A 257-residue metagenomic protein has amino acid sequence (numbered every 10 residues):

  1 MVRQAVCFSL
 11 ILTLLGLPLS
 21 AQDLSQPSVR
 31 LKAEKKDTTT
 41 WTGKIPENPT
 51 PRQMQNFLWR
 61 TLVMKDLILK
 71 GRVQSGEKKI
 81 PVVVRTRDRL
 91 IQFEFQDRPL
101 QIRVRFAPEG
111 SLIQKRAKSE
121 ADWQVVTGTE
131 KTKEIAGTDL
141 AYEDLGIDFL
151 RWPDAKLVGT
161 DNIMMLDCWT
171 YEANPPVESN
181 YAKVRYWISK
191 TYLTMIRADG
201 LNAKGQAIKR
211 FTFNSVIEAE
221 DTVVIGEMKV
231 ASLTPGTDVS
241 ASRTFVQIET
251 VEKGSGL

Functional and structural regions predicted by a protein language model:
M1-Q4: Positively charged n-region of N-terminal signal peptides that target proteins for export
C7-G16: Bacterial N-terminal signal peptides
L17-A21: Sec/Tat signal peptide C-region and signal peptidase I cleavage site
D23-S25, T40-M54, R60-V63, E109-A182 (+2 more regions): Flexible, processing/modification-adjacent segments and terminal tails in exported/periplasmic/extracellular proteins
Q26-V29, K35-S119: N-terminal mature ectodomain segment of secretory-pathway/periplasmic proteins
L69, I91-F95, S111-R116, V125 (+2 more regions): Short hydrophobic/aromatic-rich beta-strand segments that constitute the beta-sheet cores of beta-sandwich/beta-barrel
G76-P81, R98-R105, K118-V125, E178-Y181 (+2 more regions): Short, surface-exposed beta-strand/loop "edge" segments at domain boundaries and coil↔beta transitions
L166-L257: Gly/Pro-enriched, hydrophobic low-complexity segments that function as extracytoplasmic propeptides/linkers
